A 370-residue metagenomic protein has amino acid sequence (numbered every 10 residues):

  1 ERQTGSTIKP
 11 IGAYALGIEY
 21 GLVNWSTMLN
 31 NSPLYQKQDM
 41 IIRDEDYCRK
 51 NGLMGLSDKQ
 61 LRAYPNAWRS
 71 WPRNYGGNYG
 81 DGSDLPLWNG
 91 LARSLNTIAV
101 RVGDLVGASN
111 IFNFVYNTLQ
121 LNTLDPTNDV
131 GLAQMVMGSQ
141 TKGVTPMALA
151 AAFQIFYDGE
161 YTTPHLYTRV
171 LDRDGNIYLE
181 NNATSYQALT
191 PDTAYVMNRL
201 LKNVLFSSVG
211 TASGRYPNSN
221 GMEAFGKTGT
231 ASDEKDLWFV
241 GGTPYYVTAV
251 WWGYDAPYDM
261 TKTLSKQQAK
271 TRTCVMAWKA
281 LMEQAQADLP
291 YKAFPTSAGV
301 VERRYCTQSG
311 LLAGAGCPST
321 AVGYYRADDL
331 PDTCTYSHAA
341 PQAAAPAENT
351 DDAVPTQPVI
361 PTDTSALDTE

Functional and structural regions predicted by a protein language model:
E1-I11, W25-M28, Q134: Short active-site loop at a secondary-structure junction that contains or immediately precedes the catalytic residue(s)
T4, K142-N349: A penicillin-recognizing enzyme superfamily signal
I18-T27, N122-P126, D158-T163: Secondary-structure transition/capping motifs at alpha-helix termini and the adjoining loop/turn into the next element
L22-I111, L132, R173-N203: Conserved catalytic neighborhood of penicillin-recognizing serine enzymes
M28, N89, A99-G103, F114 (+4 more regions): Structural recognition of the beta-strand scaffold that forms the well-ordered cores of secreted hydrolase catalytic
V106-L124: Short, charged, amphipathic alpha-helices and their helix-cap/turn boundaries
P126-G143: A glycine-rich, coil/turn loop motif that links secondary-structure elements
A340-E370: Ser/Thr/Gly/Pro-rich low-complexity, disordered linker/stalk segments of secreted and cell-surface proteins
